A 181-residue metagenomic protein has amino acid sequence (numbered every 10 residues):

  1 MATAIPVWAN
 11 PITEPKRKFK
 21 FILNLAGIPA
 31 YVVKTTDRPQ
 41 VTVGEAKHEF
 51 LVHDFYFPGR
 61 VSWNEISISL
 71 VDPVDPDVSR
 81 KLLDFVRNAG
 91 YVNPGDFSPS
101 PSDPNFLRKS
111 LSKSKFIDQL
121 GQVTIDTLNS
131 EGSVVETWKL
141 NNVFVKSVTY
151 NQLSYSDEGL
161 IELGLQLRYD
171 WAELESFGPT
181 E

Functional and structural regions predicted by a protein language model:
M1-E181: Glycine-rich, low-complexity intrinsically disordered segments
